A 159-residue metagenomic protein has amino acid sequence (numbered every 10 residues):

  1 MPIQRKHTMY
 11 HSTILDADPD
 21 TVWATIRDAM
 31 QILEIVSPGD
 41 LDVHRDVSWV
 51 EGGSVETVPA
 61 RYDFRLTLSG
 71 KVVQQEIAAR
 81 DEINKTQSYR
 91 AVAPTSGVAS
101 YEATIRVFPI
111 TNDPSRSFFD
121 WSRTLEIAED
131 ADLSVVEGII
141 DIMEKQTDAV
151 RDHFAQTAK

Functional and structural regions predicted by a protein language model:
M1-V55: Hydrophobic ligand-binding cavity/cleft-lining segments
R5-H7, V58, S69, A99 (+1 more regions): Residue-level preference for beta-strand/loop junctions
T8-Y10, K71-E76, V98-T104: Short, surface-exposed coil-to-beta transition loops
S12-D16, D63-R65, E76, R90 (+2 more regions): Generic structural detector for well-ordered beta-strands
V22-I26, I32, Y62, I77 (+3 more regions): Hydrophobic pocket/interface hotspot
R27-M30, M143-K159: Short amphipathic alpha-helical signal-transduction/dimerization elements
E34, V43-S96, K145, Q156-T157: Glycine-rich portal/gate segments that line the openings of hydrophobic small-molecule binding cavities
R90-K145: Beta-strand/loop substructures that line and gate deep hydrophobic ligand-binding cavities in soluble
